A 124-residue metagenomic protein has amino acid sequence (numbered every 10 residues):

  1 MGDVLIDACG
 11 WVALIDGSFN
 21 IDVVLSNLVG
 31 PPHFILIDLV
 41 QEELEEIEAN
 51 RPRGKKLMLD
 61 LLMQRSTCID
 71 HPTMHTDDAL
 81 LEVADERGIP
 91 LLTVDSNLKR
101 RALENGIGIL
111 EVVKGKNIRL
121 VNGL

Functional and structural regions predicted by a protein language model:
M1-G17: Metal-dependent nucleic-acid phosphoesterase active-site entry motif
G2, P32-H33, D85-P90: Short active-site oxyanion
I6, N20-E48: PIN/NYN-family metal-dependent endoribonuclease catalytic core
L39-L124: Nuclease catalytic cores that cleave nucleic-acid phosphodiester bonds, predominantly acidic two-metal-ion
